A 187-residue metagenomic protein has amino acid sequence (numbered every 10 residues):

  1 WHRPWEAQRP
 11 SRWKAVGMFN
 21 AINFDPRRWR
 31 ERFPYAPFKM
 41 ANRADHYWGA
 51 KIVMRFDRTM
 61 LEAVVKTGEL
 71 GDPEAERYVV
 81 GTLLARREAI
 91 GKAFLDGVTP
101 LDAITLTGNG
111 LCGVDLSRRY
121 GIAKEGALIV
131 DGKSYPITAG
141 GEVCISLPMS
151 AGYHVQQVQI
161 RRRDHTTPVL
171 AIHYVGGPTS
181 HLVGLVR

Functional and structural regions predicted by a protein language model:
W1-G110: C-terminal catalytic region of ATP-dependent kinase domains
V65, G113, L128-V130, I145 (+1 more regions): Generic structural hydrophobic/aromatic packing signal, biased to beta-strands
G108-A123, V130: Aromatic/hydrophobic beta-strand junction motif of beta-rich domains
N109, G141, H154-Q156: Residues at beta-strand starts and edge strands
L128, S150-L170: Short, aromatic- and glycine-rich surface loops/edge beta-strands on solvent-exposed regions
S134-G141: Short beta-strand segments within Ig-like beta-sandwich modules, predominantly Fibronectin type-III
G141-S150: Exposed aromatic-hydrophobic patches
D164-R187: Short beta-strand elements
